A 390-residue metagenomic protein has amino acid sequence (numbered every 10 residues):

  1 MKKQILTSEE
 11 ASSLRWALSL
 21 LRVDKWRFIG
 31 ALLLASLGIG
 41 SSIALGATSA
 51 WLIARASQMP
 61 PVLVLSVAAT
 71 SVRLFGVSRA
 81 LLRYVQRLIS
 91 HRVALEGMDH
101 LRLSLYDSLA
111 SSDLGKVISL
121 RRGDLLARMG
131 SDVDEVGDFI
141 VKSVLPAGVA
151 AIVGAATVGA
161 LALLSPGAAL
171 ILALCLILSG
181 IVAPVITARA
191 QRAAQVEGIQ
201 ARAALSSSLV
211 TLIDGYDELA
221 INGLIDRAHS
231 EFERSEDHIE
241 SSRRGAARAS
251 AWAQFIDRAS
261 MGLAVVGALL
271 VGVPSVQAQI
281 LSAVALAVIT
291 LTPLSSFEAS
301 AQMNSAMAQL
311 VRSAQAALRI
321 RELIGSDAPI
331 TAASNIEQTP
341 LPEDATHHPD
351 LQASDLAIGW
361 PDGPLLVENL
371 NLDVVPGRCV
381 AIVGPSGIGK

Functional and structural regions predicted by a protein language model:
M1-S42, E135, A151, H238-S241 (+3 more regions): Membrane-integrated ABC transporters
K2-T7, S19-L82, A162, G167 (+2 more regions): Transmembrane helix-loop-helix hairpins at lipid-water interfaces of multipass membrane proteins, especially the type-1
L14, E233, V265, P293-D362: ABC transporter TMD-NBD coupling linker
L18-K25, L114, I118, S131-I140 (+8 more regions): An intracellular "coupling" helix at the cytosolic face of ABC transporter transmembrane type-1 domains
V23, F28-L37, A68, K142-E197 (+2 more regions): Transmembrane helices of ABC transporter permease
A50, A54-L74, A160-L174, A249-L318 (+1 more regions): Helix-loop-helix
L88-L103, D107, L145-V149, I171-D217 (+4 more regions): Cytoplasmic coupling helices
P340-K390: ABC-type nucleotide-binding domain
